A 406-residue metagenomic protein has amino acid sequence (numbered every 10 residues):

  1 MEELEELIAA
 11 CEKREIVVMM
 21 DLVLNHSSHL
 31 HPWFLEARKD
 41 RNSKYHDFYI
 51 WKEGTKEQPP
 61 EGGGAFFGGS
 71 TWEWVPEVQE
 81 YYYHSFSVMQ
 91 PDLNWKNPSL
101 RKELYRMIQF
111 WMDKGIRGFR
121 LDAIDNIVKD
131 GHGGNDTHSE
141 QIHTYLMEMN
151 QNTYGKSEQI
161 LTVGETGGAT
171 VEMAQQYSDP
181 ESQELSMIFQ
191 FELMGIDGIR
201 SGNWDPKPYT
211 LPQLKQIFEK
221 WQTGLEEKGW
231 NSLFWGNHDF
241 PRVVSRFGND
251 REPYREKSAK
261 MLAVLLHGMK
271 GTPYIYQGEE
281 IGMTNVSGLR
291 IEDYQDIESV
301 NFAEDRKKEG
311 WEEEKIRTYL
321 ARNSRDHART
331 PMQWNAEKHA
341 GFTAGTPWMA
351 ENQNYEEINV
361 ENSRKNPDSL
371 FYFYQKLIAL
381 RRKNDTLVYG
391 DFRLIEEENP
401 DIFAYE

Functional and structural regions predicted by a protein language model:
M1-E406: Active-site and adjacent substrate-binding regions of carbohydrate-active enzymes
